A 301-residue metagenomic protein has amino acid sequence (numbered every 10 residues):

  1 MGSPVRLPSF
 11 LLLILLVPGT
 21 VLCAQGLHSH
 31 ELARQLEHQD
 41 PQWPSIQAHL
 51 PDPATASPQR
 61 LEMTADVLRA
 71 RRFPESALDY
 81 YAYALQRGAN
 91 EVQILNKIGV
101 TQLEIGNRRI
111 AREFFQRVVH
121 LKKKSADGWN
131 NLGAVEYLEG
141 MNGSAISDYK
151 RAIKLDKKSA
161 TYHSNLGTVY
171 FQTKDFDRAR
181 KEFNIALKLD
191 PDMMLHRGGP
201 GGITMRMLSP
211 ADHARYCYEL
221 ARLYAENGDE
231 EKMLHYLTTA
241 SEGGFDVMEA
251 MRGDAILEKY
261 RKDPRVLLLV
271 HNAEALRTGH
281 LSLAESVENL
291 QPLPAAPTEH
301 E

Functional and structural regions predicted by a protein language model:
L27-H49, T55, R197-G199, T204-L223 (+1 more regions): Terminal, low-structured helical/coil segments at or just beyond the last alpha-helical repeat
H38-S45, A70-Y83, Q93, E104-R117 (+5 more regions): Structural signature of tandem alpha-helical TPR/SEL1-like repeats, specifically the intra-repeat loop/turn
D52, Y83-Q86, Q116-H120, K150-K154 (+3 more regions): Conserved structural position within tetratricopeptide repeats
S164, T168-M194, L234-V247, H271-T278: TPR/TPR-like (Sel1-like) alpha-helical repeat modules
